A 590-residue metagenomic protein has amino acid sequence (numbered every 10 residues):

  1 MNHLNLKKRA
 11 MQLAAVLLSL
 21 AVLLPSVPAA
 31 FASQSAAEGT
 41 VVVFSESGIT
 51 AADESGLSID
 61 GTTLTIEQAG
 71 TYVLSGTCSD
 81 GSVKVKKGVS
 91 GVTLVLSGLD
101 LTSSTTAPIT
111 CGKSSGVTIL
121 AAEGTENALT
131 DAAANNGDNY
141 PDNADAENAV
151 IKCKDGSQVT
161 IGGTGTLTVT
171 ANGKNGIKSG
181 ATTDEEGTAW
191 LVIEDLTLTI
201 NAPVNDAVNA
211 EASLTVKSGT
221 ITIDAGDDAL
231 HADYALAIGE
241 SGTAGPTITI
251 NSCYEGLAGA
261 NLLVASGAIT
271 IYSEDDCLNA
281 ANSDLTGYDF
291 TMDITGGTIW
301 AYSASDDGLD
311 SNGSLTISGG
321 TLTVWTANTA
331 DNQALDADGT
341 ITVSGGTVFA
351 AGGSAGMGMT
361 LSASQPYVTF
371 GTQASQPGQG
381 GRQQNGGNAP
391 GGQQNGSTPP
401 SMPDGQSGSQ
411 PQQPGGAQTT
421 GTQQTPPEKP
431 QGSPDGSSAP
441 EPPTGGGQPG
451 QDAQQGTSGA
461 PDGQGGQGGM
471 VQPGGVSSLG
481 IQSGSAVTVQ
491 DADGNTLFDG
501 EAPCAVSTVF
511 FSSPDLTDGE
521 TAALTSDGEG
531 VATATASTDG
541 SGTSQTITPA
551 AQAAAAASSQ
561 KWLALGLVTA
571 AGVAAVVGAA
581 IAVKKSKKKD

Functional and structural regions predicted by a protein language model:
M1-K7: N-terminal secretory signal peptides that target proteins for export/translocation
R9-L24, P28-K585, D590: A composition-driven surface/loop motif
